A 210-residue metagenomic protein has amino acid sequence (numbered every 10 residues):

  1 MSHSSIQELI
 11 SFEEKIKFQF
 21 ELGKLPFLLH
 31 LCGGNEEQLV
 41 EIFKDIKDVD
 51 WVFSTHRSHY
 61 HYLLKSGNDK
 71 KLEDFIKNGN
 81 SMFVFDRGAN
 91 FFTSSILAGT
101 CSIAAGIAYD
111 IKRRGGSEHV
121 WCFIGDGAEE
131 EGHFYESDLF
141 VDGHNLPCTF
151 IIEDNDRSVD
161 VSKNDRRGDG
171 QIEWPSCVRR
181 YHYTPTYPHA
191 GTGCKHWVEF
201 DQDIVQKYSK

Functional and structural regions predicted by a protein language model:
M1-P26, N35, E73-G88, T192-K210: Conserved internal helical-beta-strand scaffold that buttresses enzyme catalytic cores
S5-I6, Q19-F20, G115-E118, F150: A short alpha-helix capping/helix-coil boundary motif
K17, K24-H144, G168-D169: Cofactor-binding active-site loop characterized by glycine-rich and histidine/acidic residues
H144-K210: Thiamine diphosphate
